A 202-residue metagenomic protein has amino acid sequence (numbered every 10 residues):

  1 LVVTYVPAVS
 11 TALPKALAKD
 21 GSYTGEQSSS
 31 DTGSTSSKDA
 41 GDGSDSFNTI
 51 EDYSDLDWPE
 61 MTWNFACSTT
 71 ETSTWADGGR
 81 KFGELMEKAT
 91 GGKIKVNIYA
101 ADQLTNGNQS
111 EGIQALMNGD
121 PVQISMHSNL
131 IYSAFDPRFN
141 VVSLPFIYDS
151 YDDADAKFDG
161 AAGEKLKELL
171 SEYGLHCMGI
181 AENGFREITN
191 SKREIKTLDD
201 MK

Functional and structural regions predicted by a protein language model:
L1-G33: Alpha-helical transmembrane segments of multi-pass membrane transport proteins
Q27-Y53: N-terminal, intrinsically disordered, polar/charged segments of Gram-positive cell-envelope systems that serve as
D42-E51, E84, S110, G119 (+2 more regions): Contiguous mixed-secondary-structure segments that line small-molecule binding/active-site clefts of soluble domains
F47-D55, T62-K81, A101-N106: Extracytoplasmic "Venus flytrap"
P59-M61, G92-I94, Y173, G184: Envelope-exposed proteins and targeting segments
G83-N97: Signal peptide-proximal N-terminal region of secreted/periplasmic/extracellular or secretory-lumen proteins
N97-Y99, M178: General small-molecule cofactor/ligand-binding pocket signal
Y99-Q114, K196: Short helix-initiation/N-cap motifs at beta->coil->alpha
